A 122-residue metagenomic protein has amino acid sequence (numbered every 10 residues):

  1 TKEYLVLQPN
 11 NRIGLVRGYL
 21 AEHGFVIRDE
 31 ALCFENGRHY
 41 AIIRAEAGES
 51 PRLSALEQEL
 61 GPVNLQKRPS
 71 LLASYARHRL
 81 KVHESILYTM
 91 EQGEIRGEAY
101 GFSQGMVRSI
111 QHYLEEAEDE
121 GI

Functional and structural regions predicted by a protein language model:
T1-I122: Class I S-adenosyl-L-methionine
